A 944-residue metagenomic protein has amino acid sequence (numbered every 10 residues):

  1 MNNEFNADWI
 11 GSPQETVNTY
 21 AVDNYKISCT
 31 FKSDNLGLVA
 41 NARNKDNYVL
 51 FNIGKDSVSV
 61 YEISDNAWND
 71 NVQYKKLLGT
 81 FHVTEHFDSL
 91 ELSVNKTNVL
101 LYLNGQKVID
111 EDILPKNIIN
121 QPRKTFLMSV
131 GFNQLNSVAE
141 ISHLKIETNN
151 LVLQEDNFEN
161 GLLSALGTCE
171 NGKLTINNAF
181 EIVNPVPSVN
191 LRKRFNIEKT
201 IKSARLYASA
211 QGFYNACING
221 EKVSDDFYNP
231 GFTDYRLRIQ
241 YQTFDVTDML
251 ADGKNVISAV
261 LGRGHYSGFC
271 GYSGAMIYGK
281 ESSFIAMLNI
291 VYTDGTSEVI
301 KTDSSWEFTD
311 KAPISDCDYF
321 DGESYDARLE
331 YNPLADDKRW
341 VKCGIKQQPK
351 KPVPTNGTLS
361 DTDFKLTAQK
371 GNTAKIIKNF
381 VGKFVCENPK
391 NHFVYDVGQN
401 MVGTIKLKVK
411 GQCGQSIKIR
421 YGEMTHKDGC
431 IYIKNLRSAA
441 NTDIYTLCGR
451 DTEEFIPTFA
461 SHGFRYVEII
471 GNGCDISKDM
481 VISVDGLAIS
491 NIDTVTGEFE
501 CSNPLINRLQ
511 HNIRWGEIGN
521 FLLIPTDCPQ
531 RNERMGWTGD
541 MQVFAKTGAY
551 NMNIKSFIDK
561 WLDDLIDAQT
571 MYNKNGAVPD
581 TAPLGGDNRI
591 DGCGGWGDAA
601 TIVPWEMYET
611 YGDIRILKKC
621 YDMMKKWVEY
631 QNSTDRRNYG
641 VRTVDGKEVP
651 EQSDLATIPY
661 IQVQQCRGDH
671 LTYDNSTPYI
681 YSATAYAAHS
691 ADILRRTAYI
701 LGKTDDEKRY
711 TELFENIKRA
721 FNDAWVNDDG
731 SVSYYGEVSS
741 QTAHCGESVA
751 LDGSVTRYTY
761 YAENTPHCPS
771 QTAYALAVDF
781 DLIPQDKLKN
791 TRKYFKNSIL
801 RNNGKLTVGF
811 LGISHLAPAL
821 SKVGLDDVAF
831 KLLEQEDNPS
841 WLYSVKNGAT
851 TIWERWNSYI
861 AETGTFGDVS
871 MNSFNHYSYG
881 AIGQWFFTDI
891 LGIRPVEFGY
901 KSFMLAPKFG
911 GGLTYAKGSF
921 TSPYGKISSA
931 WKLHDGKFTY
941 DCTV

Functional and structural regions predicted by a protein language model:
M1-N18, G37, L50-L77, V94 (+11 more regions): Extracellular/oxidizing-compartment recognition motifs
N18-D34, L144: A carbohydrate-recognition surface predominantly in extracellular/luminal proteins
I27-C29, V83-N95, V99-L103: Short tryptophan-centered beta-strand motifs in secreted/extracellular beta-sheet-rich domains of glycan-recognition
N120-I182: Ligand-recognition surfaces built from glycine- and aromatic
A204-F213, I218-N219, T404-E423, I469-N472 (+5 more regions): Alpha-helical support elements that line or immediately flank enzyme active sites and cofactor-binding pockets
G212-F213, D303-K311, I476-N512, I518-G519 (+8 more regions): Active-site acid/base region of carbohydrate-active enzymes
I257, Y325-D326, N532-E533, T538 (+8 more regions): C-terminal capping/lid segments that line or modulate ligand- or cofactor-binding pockets
M276, I285-M287, I300-L334, G357-L359 (+3 more regions): Non-catalytic C-terminal accessory modules of carbohydrate-active enzymes
